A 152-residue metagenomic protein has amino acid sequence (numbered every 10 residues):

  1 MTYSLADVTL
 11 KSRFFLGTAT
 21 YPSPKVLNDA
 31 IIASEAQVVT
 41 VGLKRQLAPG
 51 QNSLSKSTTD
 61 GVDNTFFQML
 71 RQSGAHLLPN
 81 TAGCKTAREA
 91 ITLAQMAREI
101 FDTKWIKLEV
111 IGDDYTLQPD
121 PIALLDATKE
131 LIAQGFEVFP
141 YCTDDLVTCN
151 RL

Functional and structural regions predicted by a protein language model:
M1, K11-R13, L77: N-terminal hydrophobic or amphipathic segments with adjacent small-residue motifs that include Sec signal peptides
T2-L5, T20-V38, G61-H76, C84-L152: Alpha/beta enzyme core
A6-T20: Boundary/entry segment of secreted carbohydrate-active catalytic domains
S34, P49-S53: Non-catalytic, usually N-terminal nucleic-acid engagement modules in DNA/RNA processing proteins
Q37-L47: A short beta-strand-loop structural module common to alpha/beta enzyme folds
L47-G50, K85: Acidic-and-aromatic substrate-binding clefts and catalytic sites of carbohydrate-active enzymes
